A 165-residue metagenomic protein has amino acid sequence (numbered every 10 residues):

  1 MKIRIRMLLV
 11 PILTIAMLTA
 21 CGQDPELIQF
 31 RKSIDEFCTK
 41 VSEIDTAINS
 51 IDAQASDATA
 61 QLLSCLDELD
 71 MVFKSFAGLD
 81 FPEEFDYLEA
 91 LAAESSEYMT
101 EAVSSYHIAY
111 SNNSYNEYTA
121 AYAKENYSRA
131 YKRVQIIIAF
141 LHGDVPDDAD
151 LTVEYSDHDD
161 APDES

Functional and structural regions predicted by a protein language model:
M1-L9: Bacterial N-terminal signal peptides that target proteins for export
M17-A20: C-terminal motif of bacterial Sec signal peptides marking the signal peptidase cleavage site
Q23: Short, conserved catalytic or interaction motifs in soluble domains
E26-D163: Alpha-helical segments in soluble extracytoplasmic regions
